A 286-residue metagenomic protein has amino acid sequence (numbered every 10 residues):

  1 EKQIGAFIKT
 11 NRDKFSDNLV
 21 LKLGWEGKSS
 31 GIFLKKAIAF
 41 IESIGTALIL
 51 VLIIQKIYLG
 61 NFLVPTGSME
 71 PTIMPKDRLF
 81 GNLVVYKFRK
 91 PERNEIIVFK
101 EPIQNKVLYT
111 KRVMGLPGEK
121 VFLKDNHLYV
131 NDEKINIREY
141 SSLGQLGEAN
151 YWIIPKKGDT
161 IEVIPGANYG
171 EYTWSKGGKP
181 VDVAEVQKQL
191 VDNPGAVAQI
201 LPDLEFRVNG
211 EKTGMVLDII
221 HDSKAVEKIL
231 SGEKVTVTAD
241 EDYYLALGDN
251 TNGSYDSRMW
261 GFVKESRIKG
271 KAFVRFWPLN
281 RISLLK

Functional and structural regions predicted by a protein language model:
E1-I38, P71-K286: Soluble "head" domains of membrane/secretory-pathway proteins
S29, E42, I49, N61-V64: Asp/Glu-centered strand-loop micro-motifs enriched in Gly/Pro and often flanked by an aromatic residue
A39-I57: Hydrophobic membrane-insertion alpha-helices, especially the h-region of bacterial N-terminal signal peptides
I53-G67: Aromatic-capped interface at the extracytoplasmic side of an N-terminal signal-anchor transmembrane helix
